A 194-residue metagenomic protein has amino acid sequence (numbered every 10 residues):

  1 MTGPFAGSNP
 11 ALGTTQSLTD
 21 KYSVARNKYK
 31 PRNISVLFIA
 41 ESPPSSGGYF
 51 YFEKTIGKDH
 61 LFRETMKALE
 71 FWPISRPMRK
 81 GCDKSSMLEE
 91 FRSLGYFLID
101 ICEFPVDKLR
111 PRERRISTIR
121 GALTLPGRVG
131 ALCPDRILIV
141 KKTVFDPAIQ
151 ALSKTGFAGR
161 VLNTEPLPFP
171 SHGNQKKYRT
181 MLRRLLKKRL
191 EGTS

Functional and structural regions predicted by a protein language model:
T15-I139, T143-A151, T155: A polyanion-binding, active-site-adjacent surface
K67-I74, F157-L186: Short, flexible loop segments at boundaries between secondary-structure elements
E191-S194: Extended, charge-rich low-complexity interaction segments
